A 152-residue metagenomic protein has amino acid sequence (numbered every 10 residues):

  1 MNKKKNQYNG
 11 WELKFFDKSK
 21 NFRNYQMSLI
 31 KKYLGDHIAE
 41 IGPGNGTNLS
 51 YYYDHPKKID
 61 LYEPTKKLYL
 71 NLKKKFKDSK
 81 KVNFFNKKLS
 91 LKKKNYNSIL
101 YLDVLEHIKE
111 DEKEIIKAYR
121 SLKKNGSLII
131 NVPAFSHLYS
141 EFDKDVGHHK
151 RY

Functional and structural regions predicted by a protein language model:
M1-L102, E112-I115: Conserved N-terminal segment of class I S-adenosyl-L-methionine
T47, L68, I108, N125 (+1 more regions): Feature marks short, surface-exposed loop/turn motifs that line or immediately flank catalytic pockets and channel
I59, L128-I129: A short hydrophobic/small-residue beta-strand
D103-H107: A short His-aromatic
E112-S127: A short glycine-rich, Lys/Arg-flanked "PGG" loop and its adjoining helix->strand segment in the class I
I129-Y152: Short, glycine-/aromatic-enriched active-site segment of Class I SAM-dependent methyltransferases
